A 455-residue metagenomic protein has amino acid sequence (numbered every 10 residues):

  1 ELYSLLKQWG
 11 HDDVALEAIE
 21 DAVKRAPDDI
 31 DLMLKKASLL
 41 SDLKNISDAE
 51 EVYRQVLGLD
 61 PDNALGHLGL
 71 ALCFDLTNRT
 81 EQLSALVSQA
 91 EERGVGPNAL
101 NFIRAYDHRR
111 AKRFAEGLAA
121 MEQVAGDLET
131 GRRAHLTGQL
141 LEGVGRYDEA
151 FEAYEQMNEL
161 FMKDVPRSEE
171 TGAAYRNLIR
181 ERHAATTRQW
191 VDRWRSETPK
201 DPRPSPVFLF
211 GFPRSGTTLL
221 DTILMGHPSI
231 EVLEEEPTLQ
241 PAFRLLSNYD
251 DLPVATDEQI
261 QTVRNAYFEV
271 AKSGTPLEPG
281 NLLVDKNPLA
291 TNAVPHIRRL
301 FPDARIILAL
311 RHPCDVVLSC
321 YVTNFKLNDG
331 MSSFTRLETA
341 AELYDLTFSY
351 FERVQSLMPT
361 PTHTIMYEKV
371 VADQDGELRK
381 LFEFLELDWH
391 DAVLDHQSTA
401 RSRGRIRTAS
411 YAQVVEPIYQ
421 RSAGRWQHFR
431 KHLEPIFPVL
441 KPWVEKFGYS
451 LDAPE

Functional and structural regions predicted by a protein language model:
E1-L2, K35, G69, I103 (+1 more regions): Canonical tetratricopeptide repeat
E81-S88, Y106-A111, A115-V124, R133-R203 (+4 more regions): PAPS-dependent sulfotransferases, especially Golgi type II membrane carbohydrate sulfotransferases
K200-F301, A309: Phosphate-binding active sites in nucleotide-utilizing proteins
